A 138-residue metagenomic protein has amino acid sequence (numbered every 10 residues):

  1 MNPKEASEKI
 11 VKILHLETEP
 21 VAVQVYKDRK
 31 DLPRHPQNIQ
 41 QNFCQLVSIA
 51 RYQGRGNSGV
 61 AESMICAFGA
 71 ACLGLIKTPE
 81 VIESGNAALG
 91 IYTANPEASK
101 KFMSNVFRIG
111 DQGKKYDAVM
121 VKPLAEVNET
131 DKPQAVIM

Functional and structural regions predicted by a protein language model:
P3-M138: Acidic, serine/proline-rich low-complexity intrinsically disordered regions
